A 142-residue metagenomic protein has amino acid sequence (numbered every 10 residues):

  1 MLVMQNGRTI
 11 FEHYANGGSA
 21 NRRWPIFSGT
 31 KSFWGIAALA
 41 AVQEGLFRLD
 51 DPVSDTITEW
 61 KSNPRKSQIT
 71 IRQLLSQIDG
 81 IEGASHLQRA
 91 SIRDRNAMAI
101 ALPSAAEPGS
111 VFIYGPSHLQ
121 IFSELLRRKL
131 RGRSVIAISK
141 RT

Functional and structural regions predicted by a protein language model:
M1-G18: A short, well-structured edge-of-sheet supersecondary motif
G7, W24-D50, L74, F122-L126: Active-site SXXK
F11-A15, G29, F47-D51, R95-L102 (+1 more regions): Short amphipathic alpha-helical segments, especially helix-boundary/capping motifs
N16-G17, Q68, R89-A90: Short, glycine/charged-enriched secondary-structure capping and boundary segments
A20-R23, G83-T142: Catalytic-site signature segments of enzymes, centered on catalytic residues
P25, Q43-I81, A101, L130-T142: Active-site helix/loop module of the DD-peptidase/beta-lactamase fold, centered on the serine-lysine SxxK catalytic
F27-F33, K66-I69, I113-Q120: Aromatic- and histidine-enriched alpha-helix N-cap/loop-to-helix transition segments that scaffold the rims
